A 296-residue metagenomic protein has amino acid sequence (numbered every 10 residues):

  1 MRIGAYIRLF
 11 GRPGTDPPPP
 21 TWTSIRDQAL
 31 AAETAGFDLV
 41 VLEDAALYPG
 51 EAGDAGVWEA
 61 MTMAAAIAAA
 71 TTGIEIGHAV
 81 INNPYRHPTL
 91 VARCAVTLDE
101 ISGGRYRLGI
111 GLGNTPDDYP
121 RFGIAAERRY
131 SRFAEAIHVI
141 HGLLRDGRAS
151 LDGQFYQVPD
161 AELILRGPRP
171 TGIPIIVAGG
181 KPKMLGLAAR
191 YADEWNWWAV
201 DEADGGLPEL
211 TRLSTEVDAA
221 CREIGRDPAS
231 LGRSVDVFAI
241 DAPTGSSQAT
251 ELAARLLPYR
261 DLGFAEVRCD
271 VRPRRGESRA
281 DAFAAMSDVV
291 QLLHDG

Functional and structural regions predicted by a protein language model:
M1, H87-Y191, T211-I224, P228-S230: Internal, glycine-rich beta/alpha segment that forms the wall or movable "lid" of small-molecule/cofactor binding
M1-A70, I173, R272, A284-D288: N-terminal beta1-alpha1-beta2 module of alpha/beta enzyme domains
I3-I7, V40-L42, E75-H78, Y106-I110 (+4 more regions): Hydrophobic faces of well-ordered beta-strands that scaffold small-molecule active sites in alpha/beta enzyme cores
R8-F10, A45, I81-N83, G111-T115 (+4 more regions): Active-site beta-loop-alpha junctions enriched in small/polar residues
L9-T23, I81-T89, R169-G180, V237-T250: Active-site mouth loops of central-metabolism enzymes
P19-A32, V91-C94, V177-R190, S246-Y259: Short, acidic/polar
E33-T34, A64-G73, A95, D99-R105 (+3 more regions): Acidic (Asp/Glu)-rich catalytic clusters
G53-G77, R132-L143, T215-I224, P228 (+2 more regions): Alpha-helix-loop-beta-strand connector modules within alpha/beta enzyme cores
